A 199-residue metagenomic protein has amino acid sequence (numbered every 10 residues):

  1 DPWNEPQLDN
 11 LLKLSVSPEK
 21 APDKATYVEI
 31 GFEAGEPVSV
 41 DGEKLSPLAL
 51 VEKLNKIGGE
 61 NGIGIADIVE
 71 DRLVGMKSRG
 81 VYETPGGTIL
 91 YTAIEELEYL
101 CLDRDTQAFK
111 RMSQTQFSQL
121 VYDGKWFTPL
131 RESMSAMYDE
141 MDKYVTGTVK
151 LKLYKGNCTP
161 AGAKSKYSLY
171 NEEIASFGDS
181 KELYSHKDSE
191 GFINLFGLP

Functional and structural regions predicted by a protein language model:
D1-P199: Nucleotide-activated chemistry modules centered on ATP-dependent adenylation/adenylyltransferase
